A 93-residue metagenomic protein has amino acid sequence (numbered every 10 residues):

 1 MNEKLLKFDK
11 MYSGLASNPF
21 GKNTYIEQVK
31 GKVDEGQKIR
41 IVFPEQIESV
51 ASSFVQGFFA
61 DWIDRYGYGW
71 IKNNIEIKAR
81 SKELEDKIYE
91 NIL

Functional and structural regions predicted by a protein language model:
M1-K10: Short amphipathic
M11-I26, Q37, F43-I92: Amphipathic alpha-helical interaction surfaces in cytosolic regulatory modules
E27-V33: A short, structured beta-strand/loop element
